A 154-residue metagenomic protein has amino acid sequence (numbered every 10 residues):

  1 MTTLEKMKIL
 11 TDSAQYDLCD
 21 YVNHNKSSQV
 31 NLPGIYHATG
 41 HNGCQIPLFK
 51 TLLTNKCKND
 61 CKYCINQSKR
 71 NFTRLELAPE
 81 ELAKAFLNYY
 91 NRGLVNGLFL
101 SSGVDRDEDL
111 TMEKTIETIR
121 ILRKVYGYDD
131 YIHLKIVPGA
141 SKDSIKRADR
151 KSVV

Functional and structural regions predicted by a protein language model:
M1-K56: Flexible, acidic/Gly-rich N-terminal and inter-domain linker regions that tether and position cofactor-handling modules
L48, C61, L100: Conserved, mostly hydrophobic/aromatic
K50, S102, L134-P138: A cross-domain feature marking catalytic cores of carbohydrate-active enzymes and several ubiquitous metabolic/repair
T51-E80: Canonical Radical SAM [4Fe-4S] cluster-binding loop centered on the CxxxCxxC motif and its immediate flanking residues
Q67-S68, S102-V104: Short, histidine-centered active-site or binding-site loop motifs used for metal coordination, general acid-base
R70-A83, E108-E117, I121-A148: Canonical radical SAM enzyme core domain
A85-G103: Short Fe-S-cluster ligation motifs
V153: Conserved small/polar residues in nucleotide/adenosyl-binding loops
